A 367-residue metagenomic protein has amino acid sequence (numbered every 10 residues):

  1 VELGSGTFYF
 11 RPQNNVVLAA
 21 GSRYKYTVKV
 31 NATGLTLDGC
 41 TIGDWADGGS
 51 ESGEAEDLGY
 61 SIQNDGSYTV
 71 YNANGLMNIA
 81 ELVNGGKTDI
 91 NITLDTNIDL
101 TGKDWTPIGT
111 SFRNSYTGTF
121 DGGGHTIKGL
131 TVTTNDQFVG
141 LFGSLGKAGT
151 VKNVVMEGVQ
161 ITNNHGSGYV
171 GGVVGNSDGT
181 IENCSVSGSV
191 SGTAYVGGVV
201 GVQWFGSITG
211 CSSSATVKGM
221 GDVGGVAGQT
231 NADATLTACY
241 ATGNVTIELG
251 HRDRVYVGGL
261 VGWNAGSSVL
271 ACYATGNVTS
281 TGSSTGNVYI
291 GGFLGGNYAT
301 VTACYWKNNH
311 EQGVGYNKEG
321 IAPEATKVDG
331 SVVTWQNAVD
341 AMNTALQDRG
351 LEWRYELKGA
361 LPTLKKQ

Functional and structural regions predicted by a protein language model:
V1-L58: Extracytoplasmic cysteine-anchoring/structural motifs
A55-Q367: Surface-exposed repetitive/solenoidal architectures
